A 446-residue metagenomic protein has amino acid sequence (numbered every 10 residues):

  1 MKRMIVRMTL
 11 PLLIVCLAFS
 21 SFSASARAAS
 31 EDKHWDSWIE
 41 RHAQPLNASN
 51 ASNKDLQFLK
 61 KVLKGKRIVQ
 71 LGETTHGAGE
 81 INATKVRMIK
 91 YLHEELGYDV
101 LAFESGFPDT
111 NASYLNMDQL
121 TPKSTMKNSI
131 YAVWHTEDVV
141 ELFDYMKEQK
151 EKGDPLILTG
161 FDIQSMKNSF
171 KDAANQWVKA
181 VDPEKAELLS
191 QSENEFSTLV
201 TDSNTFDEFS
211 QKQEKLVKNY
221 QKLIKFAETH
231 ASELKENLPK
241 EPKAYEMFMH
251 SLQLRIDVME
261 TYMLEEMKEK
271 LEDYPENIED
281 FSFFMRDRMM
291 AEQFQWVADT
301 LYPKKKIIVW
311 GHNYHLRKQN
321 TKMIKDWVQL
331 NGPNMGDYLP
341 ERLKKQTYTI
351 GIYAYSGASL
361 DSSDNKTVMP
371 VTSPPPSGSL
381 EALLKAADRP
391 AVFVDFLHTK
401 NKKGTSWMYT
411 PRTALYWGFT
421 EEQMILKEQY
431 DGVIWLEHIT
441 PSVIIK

Functional and structural regions predicted by a protein language model:
K2-A28: Sec-dependent N-terminal signal peptides of Gram-positive bacterial secreted proteins and lipoproteins
A24-K446: Structured catalytic-domain cores with a bias toward divalent-metal coordination
